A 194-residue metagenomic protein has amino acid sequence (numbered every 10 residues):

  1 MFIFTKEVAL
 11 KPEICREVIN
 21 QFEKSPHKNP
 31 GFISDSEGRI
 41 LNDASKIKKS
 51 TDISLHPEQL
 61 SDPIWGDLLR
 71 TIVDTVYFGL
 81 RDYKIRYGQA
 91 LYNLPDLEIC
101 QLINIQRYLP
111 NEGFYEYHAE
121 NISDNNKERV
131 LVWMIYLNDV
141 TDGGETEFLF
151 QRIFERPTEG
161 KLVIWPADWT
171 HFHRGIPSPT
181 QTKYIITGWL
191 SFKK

Functional and structural regions predicted by a protein language model:
M1-L162, T170-K194: Fe(II)/2-oxoglutarate oxygenase catalytic core
